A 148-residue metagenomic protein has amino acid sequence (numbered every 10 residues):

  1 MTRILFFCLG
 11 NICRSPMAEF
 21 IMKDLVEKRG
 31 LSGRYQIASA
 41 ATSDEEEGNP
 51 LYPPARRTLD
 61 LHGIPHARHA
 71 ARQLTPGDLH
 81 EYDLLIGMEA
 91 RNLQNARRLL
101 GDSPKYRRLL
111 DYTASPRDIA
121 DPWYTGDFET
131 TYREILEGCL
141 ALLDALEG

Functional and structural regions predicted by a protein language model:
M1-E81, D144-G148: Conserved active-site segments centered on acidic
S15, M88-E89: Replace "coordinates the UDP/GDP/TDP-sugar" with "coordinates nucleotide-activated sugar donors
L84, A90-G148: Phosphate-binding/catalytic loops
